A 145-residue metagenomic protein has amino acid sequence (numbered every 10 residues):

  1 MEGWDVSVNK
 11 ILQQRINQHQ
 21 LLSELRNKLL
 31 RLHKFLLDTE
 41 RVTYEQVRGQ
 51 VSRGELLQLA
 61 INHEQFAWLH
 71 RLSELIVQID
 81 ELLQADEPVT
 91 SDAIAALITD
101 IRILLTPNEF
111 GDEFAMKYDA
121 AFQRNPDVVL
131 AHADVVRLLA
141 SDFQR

Functional and structural regions predicted by a protein language model:
E2-R145: Surface-exposed peri-terminal alpha-helical interaction modules
